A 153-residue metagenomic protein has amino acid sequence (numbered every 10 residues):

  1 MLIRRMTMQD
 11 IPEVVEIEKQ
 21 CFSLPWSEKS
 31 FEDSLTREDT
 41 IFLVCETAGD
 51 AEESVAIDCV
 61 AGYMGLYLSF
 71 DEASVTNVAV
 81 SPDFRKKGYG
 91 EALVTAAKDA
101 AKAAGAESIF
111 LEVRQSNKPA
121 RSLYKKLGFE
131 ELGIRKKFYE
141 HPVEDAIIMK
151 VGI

Functional and structural regions predicted by a protein language model:
M1-I3: Extreme N-terminal starter segment of soluble prokaryotic enzymes
R5-D83, V94-A96, A100, A104 (+1 more regions): Acetyl-CoA-dependent GNAT
E18, E46, E72, E91 (+3 more regions): Acidic-residue sensor for enzyme active/binding pockets
S30, R135-K136: Short, P/G- and charge-enriched loop/turn segments at secondary-structure junctions
L66, E131-L132: Short beta-strand "wing" residues that participate in macromolecule-binding interfaces
N77, S81-T95, D99-A104, S108 (+3 more regions): Conserved glycine-rich acetyl-CoA-binding loop
E107-F110, R114-K118, L127, K137-I153: C-terminal "cap" of GNAT-fold acetyltransferases
